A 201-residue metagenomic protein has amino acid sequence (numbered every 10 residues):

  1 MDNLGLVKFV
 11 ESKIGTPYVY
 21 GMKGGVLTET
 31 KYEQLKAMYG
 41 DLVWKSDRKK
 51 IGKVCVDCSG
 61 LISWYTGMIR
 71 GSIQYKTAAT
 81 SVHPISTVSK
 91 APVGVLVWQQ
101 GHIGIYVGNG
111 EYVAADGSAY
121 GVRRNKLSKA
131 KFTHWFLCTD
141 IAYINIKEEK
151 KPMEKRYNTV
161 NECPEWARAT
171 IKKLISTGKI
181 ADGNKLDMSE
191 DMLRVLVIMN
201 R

Functional and structural regions predicted by a protein language model:
M1-S59, S63, G67-M68, Q100-H102 (+3 more regions): N-terminal capping segments
M1-T16, G71-V88, G101-P152: Aromatic- and glycine-rich peptidoglycan recognition patches
D2, K50-D57, S86-S89, E162-W166 (+1 more regions): Extracytoplasmic/periplasmic, Sec-exported soluble proteins
C55, Q74-T77, K185-M188: Alpha-helix N-cap/helix-initiation sites
S59-W64, K150-R201: Short, solvent-exposed alpha-helical surface patches in non-cytosolic proteins
I62, K90-A91: Polyanion-binding surface elements
V93-V95: Loop/turn positions that initiate beta-strands
